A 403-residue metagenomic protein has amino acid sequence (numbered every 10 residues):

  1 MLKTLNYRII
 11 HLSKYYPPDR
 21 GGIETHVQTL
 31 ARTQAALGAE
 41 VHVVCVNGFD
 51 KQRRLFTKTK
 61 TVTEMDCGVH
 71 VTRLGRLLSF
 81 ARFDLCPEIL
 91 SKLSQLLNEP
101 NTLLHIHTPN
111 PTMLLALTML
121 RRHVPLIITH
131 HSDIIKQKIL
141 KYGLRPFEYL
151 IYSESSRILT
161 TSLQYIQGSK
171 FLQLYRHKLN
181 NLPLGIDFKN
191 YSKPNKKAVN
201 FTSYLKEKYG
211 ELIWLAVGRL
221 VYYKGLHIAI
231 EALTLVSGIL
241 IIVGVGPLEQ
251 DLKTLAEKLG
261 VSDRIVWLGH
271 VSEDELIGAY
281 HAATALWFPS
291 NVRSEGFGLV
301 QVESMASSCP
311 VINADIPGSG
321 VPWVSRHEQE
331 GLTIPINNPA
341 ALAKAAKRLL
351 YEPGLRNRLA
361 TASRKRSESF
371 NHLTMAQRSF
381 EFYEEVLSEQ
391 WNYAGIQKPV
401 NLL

Functional and structural regions predicted by a protein language model:
T25, T29, L212-L235, P247-K253 (+1 more regions): A conserved mid-protein helix/loop that constitutes part of the nucleotide-sugar donor-binding site
C45, E148-T202, Y393: Donor nucleotide-sugar binding/catalytic pocket of nucleotide-sugar-dependent glycosyltransferases
I106-M113: Short His-centered aromatic/hydrophobic patch
Y152, H270-V271, G278-A283: Short alpha-helical donor nucleotide-sugar binding micro-motif in glycosyltransferases
K253-V271: Nucleotide-activated donor-binding/catalytic signature segment of Leloir-type glycosyltransferases, i.e., the conserved
H281-G296, C309: Acidic donor-binding loop of glycosyltransferase active sites
P310-D315: Short hydrophobic beta-strand element within catalytic cores of glycosyltransferases and related nucleotide-activated
R326-P339, K347-G354: Conserved acidic donor-binding segment of nucleotide-sugar-dependent glycosyltransferases
